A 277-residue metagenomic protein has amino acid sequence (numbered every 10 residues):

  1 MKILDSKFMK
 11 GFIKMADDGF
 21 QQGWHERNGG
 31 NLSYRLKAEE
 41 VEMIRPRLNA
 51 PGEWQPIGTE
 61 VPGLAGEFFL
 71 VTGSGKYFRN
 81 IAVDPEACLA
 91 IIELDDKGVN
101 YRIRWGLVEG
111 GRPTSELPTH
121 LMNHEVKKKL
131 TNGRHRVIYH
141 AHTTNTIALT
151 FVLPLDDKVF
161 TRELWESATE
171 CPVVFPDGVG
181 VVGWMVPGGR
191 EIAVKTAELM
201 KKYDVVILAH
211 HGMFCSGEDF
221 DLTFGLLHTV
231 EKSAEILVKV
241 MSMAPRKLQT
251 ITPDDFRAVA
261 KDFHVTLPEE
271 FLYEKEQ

Functional and structural regions predicted by a protein language model:
M1-Q277: Glycine-rich flexible loops
